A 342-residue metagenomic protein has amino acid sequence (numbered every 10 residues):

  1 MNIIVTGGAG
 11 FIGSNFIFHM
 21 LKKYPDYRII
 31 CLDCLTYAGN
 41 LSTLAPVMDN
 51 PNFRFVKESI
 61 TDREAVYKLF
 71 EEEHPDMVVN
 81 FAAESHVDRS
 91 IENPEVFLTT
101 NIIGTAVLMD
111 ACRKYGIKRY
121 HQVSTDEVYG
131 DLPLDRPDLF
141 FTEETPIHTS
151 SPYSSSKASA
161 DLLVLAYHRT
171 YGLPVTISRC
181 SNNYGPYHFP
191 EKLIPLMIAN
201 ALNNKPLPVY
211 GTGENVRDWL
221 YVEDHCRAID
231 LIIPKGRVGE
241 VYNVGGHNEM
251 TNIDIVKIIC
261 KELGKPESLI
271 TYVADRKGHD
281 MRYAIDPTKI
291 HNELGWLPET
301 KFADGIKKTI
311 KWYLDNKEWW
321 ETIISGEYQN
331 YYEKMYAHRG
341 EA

Functional and structural regions predicted by a protein language model:
M1-N183, K308, Y313-N316, T322-A342: N-terminal Rossmann-like NAD(P)+-binding domain of SDR-like oxidoreductases, especially those catalyzing
I12, A38-G39, E64, H188 (+2 more regions): Residues that form or flank phosphate/diphosphate-binding pockets in enzymes that use nucleotide phosphates
H19, I29, E58, P195 (+1 more regions): C-terminal substrate-binding subdomain of Rossmann-fold SDR/epimerase-dehydratase oxidoreductases
L35, N182-G185, N215-V216, R276-K277: Short histidine/acidic/glycine/proline-rich micro-motifs that form metal- and phosphate-coordinating active-site loops
V47, D135-R136, P190-I198, A274: A glycine/serine/threonine-rich, flexible loop-to-helix segment that serves as the NAD(P) cofactor-binding "lid"
A65, V96, I103, P146 (+4 more regions): Residue-level recognition of oxygen-bearing side chains
P137, T149-S156, P186, P190-I194 (+1 more regions): The catalytic Tyr-centered alpha-helix of NAD(P)H-dependent dehydrogenases
S159, L163, Y167, M197 (+2 more regions): Hydrophobic alpha-helix immediately C-terminal to the catalytic Tyr-X-X-X-Lys motif of short-chain
